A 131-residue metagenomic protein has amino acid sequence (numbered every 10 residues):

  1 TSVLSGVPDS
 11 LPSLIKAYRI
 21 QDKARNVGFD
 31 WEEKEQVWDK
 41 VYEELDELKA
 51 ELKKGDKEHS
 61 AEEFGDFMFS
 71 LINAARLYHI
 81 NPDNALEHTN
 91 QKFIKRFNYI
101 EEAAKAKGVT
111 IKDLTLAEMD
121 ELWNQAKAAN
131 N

Functional and structural regions predicted by a protein language model:
T1-F64, F69-N131: Flexible "arm" and connector segments at domain edges
